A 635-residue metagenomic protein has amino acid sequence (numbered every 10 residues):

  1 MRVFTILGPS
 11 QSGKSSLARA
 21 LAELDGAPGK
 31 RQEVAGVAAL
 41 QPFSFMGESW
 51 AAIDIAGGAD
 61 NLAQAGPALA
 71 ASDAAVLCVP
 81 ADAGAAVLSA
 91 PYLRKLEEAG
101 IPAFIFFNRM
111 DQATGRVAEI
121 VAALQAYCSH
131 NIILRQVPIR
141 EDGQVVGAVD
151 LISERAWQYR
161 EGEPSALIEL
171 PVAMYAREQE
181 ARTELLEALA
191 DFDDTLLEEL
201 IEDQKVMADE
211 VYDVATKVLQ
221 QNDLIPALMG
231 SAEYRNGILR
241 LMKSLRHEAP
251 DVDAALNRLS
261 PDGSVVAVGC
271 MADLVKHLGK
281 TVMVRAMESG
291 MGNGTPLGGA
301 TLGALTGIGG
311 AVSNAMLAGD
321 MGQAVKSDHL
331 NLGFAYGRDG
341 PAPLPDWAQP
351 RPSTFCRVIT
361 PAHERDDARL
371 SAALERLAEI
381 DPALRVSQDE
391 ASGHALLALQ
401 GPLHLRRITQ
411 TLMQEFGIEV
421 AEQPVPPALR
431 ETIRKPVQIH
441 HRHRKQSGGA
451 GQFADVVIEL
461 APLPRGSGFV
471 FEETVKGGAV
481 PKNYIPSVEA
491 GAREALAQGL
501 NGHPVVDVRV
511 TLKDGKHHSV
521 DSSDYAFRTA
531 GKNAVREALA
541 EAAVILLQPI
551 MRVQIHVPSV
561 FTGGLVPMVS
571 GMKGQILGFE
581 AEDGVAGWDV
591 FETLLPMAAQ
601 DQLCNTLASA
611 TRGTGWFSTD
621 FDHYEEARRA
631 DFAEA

Functional and structural regions predicted by a protein language model:
M1-A635: Structural and coupling elements of P-loop NTPases
